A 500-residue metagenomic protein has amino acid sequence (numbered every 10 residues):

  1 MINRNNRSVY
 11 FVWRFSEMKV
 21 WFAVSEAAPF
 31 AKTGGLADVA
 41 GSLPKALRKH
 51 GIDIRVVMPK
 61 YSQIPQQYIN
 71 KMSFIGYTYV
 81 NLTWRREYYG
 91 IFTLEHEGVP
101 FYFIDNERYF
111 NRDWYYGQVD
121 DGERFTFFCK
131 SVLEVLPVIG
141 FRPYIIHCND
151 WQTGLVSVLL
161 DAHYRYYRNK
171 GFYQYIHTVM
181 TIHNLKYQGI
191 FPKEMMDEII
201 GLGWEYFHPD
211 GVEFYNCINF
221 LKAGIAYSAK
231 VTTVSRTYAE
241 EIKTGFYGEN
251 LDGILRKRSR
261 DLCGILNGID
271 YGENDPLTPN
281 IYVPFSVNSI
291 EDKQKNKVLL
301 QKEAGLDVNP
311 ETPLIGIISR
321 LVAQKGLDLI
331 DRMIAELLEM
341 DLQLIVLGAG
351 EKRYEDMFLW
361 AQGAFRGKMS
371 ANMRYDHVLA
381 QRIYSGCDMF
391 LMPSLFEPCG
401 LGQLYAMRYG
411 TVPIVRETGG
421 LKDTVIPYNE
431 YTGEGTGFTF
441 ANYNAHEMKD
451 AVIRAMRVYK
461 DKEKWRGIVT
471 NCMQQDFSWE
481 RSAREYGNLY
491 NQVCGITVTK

Functional and structural regions predicted by a protein language model:
R4-R7: N-terminal cationic leader/targeting segments used for protein routing and processing
V9-K500: Catalytic cores of nucleotide-sugar-dependent glycosyltransferases that transfer UDP/GDP/TDP-activated
